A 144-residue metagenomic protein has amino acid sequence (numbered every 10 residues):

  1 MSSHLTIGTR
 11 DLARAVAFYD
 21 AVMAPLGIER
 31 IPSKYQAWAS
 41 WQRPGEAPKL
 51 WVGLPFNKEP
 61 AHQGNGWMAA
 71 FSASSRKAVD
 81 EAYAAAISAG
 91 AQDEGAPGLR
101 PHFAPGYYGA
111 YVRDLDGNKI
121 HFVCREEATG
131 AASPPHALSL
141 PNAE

Functional and structural regions predicted by a protein language model:
M1-V16, R125-E144: N-terminal beta-strand motif that seeds the catalytic metal site of vicinal oxygen chelate
I7-K49: Core segments of cupin and vicinal oxygen chelate
T9-R14, A70-L115: Vicinal oxygen chelate
Q36, G66, Y107: Short coil/loop residues immediately preceding or within conserved phosphate-binding loops of NTP-utilizing enzyme
R43-E81: Long, continuous compositionally biased terminal/linker segments
A104-P105, Y111, F122-T129: Short beta->alpha transition motifs characteristic of CBS
K119: Glycine-rich acetyl-CoA-binding "A-motif" of GNAT/NAT acetyltransferases
